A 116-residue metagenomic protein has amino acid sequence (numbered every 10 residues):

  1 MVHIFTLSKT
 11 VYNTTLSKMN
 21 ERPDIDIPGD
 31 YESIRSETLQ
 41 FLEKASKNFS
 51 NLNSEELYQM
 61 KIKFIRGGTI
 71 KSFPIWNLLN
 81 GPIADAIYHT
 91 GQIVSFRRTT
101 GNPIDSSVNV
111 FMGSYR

Functional and structural regions predicted by a protein language model:
M1-D24, I65-R116: Short, contiguous alpha-helical
G29-R66, I70-S95: Acidic/histidine-rich alpha-helical segments that form the ligand environment of transition-metal centers
